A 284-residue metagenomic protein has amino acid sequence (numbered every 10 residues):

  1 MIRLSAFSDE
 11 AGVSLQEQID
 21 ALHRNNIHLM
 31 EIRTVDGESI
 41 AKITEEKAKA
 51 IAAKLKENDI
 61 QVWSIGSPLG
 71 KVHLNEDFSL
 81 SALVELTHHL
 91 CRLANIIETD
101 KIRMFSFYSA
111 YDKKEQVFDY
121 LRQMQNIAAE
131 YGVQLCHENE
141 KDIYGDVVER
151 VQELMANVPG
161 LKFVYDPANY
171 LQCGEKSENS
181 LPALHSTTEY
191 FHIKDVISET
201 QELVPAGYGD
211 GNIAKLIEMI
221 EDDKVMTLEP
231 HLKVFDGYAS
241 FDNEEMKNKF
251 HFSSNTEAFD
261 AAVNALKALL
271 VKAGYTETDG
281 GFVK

Functional and structural regions predicted by a protein language model:
M1-Q16, A41-I51, L80-E85: N-terminal-biased segments
M1-S5, G12-H28, A52, K56-D59 (+3 more regions): Histidine-acidic metal/acid-base catalytic patches
M1-S5, W63-L74: N-terminal small/glycine-rich loop or linker at the start of catalytic domains across soluble metabolic enzymes
F7-A11, R33-V35, S67-G70, F107-S109 (+4 more regions): Active-site beta-loop-alpha junctions enriched in small/polar residues
Q16-E17, K56-E57, H73-Y165, Q172-C173 (+3 more regions): Active-site acidic/histidine proton-transfer and metal-coordination neighborhood in alpha/beta enzyme cores
H28-T34, Q61-G66, D100-M104: Short, well-structured secondary-structure segments
E31-K56, S106-D112, Q201: Glycine-rich, proline-tolerant flexible connector loops at the mouths of alpha/beta enzymes
G37-S39, K71-D77, Y108-D112, Q172-G174 (+2 more regions): A short acidic, helix-capping loop that chelates divalent metal ions and anchors anionic groups
